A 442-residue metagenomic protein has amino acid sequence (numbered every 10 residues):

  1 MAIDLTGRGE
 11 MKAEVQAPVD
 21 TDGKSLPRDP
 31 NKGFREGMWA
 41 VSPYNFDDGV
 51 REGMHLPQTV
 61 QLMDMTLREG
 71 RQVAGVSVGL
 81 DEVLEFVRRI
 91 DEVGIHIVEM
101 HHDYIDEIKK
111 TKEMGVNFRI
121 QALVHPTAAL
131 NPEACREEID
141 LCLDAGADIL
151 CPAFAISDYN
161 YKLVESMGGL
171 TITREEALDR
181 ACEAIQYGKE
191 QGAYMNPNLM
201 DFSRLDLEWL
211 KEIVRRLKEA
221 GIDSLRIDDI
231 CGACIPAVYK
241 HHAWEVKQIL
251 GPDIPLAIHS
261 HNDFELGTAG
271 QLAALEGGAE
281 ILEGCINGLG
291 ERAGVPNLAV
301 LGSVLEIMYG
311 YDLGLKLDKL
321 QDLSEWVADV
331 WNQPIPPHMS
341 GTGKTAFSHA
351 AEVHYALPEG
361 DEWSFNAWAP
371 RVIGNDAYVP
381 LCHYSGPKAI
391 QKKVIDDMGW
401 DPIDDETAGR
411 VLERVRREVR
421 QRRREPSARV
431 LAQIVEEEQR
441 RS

Functional and structural regions predicted by a protein language model:
A2-D4, M11, G94-E99: N-terminal amphipathic, basic-rich helices that act as targeting or association modules
L5, G9, A13-T66, G310-S442: A mid-to-C-terminal "edge-of-domain" accessory segment
R28-D29, G33-E36, L62, Q72-I97 (+3 more regions): Alpha/beta enzyme core
V78-E85, D103-D106, I172-D179, L205-E208 (+10 more regions): Conserved active-site and cofactor/substrate-binding residues in soluble primary-metabolism enzymes
R88-H96, E113-V116, D148, Q186-A193 (+9 more regions): Generic secondary-structure signature for well-ordered alpha-helical cores
H101, L123, N198-M200, D228 (+3 more regions): Structural motif
V116-V124: A glycine-rich helix N-cap at a beta->alpha junction
C234-E359, S364: Catalytic alpha/beta core domains of metabolic enzymes, predominantly
